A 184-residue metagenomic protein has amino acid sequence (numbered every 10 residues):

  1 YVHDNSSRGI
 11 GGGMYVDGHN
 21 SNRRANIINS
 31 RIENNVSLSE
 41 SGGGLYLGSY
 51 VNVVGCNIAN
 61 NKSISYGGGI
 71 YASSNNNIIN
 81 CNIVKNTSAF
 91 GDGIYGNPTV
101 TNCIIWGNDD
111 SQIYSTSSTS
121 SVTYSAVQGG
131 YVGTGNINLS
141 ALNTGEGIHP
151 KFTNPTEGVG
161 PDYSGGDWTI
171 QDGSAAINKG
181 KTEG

Functional and structural regions predicted by a protein language model:
Y1-G173, I177: Predominantly extracellular beta-rich ligand-binding scaffolds that present long acidic/polar faces for carbohydrate
K181-G184: Extracellular calcium-associated, cysteine-rich motifs in secreted modular proteins
